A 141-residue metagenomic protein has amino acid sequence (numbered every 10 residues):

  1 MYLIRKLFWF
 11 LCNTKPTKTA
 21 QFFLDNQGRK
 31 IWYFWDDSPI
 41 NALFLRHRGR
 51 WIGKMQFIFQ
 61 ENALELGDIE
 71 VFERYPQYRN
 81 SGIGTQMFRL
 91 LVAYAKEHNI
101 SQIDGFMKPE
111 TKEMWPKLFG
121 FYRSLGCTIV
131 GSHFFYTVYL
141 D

Functional and structural regions predicted by a protein language model:
M1-L24, G28: Membrane-proximal basic amphipathic "stem/tether" segments
F22-G53: Conserved beta-hairpin
Q60-R79: Conserved acetyl-CoA binding element of GNAT-fold acetyltransferases
P76-N80, K108-P116: Short, flexible/disordered intra-domain loops and linkers
R79-A93: Conserved acetyl-CoA-binding loop-helix of GNAT-fold acetyltransferases
A95-E110: Conserved GNAT acetyl-CoA-binding A-motif
M114-F119, R123-D141: C-terminal "cap" of GNAT-fold acetyltransferases
